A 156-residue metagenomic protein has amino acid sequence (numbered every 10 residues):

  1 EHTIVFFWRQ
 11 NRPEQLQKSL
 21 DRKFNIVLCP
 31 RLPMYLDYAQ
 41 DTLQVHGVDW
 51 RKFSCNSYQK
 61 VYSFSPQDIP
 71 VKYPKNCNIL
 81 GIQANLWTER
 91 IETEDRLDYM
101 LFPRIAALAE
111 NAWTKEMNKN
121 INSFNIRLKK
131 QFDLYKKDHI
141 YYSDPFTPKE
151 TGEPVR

Functional and structural regions predicted by a protein language model:
E1-R156: Substrate-binding groove of N-acetylhexosamine-processing glycoside hydrolases
